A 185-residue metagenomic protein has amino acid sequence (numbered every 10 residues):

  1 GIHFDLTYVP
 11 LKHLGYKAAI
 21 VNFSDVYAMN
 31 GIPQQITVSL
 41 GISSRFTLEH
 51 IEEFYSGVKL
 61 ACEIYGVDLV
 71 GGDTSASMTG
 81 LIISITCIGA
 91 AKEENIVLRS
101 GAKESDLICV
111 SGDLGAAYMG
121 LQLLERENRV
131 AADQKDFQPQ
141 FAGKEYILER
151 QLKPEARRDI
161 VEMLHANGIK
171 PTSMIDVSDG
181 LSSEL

Functional and structural regions predicted by a protein language model:
G1-L185: Helix-biased detector of long, well-ordered alpha-helical tracts
